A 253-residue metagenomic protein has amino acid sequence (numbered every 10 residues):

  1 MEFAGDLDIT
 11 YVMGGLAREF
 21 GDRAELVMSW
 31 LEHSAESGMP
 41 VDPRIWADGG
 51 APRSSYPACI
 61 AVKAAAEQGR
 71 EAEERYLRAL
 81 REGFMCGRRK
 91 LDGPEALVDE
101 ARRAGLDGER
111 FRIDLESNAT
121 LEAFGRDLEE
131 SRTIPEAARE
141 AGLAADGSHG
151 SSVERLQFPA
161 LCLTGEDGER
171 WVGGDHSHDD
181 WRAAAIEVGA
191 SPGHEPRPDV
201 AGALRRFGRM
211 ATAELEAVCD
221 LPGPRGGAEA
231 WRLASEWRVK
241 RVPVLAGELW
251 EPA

Functional and structural regions predicted by a protein language model:
M1, E82-A253: C-terminal cap of thioredoxin/glutaredoxin-like
M1-L97, T212-L215: Structural alpha/beta surface segment adjacent to cysteine/selenocysteine redox centers across thiol/disulfide enzymes
